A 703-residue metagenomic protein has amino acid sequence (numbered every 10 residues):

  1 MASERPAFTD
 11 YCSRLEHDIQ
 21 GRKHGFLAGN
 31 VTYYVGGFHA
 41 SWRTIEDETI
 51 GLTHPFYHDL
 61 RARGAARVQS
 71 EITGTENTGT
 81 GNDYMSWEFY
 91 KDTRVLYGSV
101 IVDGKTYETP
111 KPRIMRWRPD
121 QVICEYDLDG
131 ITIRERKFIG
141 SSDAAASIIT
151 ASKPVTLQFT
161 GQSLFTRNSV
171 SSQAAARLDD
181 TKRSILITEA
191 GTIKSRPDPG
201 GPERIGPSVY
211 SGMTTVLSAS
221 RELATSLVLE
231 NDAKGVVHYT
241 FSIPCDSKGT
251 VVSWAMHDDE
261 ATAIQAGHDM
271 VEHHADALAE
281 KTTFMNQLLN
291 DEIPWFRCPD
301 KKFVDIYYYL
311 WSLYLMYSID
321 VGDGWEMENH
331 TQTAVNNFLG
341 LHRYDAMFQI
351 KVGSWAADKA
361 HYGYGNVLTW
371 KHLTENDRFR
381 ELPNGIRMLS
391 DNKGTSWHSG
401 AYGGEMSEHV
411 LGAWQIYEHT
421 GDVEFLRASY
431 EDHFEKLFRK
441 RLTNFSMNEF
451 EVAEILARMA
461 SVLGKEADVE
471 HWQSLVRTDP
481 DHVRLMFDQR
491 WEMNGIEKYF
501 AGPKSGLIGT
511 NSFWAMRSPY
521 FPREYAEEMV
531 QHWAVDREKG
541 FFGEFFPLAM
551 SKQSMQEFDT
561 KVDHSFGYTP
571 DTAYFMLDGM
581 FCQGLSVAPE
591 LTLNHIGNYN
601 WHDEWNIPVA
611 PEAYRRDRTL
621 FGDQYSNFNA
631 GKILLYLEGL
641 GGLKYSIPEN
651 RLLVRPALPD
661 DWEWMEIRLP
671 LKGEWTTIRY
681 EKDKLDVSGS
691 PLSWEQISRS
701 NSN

Functional and structural regions predicted by a protein language model:
M1-R297, C582-L585, W601, D623 (+1 more regions): Terminal accessory carbohydrate-recognition/targeting modules of carbohydrate-active enzymes
Y11, L463-A501, E528-E674: Non-catalytic carbohydrate-binding regions of carbohydrate-active enzymes
E280-A428, Y499-Y520, P547-N594: Substrate-binding groove/exosite segments of carbohydrate-active enzymes
Y317, T369-L373, I416, H433 (+7 more regions): Alpha-helical solenoid scaffolds that mediate protein-protein interactions, centered on TPR/SEL1-like repeats but also
V321-E326, T333-A334, Y525-G540: Non-catalytic terminal/interface segments that mediate subunit docking, oligomerization, and allosteric communication
L373-D377, T420, R441, A460 (+5 more regions): Alpha-helical junction/boundary sensor with strong preference for TPR arrays
I416-S429, L456-Q473: Inter-helical turn/loop segments and adjacent helix faces that build the functional surface of alpha-helical bundle
N444-V452: Hydrophobic, small-residue-rich alpha-helical packing segments that form membrane-like cores
